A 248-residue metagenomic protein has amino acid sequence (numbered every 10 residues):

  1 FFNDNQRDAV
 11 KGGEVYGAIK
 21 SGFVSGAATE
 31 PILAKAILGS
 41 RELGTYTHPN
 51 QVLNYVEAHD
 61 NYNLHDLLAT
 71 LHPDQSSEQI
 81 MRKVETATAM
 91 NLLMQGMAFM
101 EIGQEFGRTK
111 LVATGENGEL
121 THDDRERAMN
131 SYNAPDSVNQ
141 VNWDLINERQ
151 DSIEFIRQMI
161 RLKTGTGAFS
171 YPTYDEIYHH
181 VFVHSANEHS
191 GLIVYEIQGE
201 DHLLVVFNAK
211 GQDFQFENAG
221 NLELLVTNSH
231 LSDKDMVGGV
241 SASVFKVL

Functional and structural regions predicted by a protein language model:
F1-E119, Y174, V205: Conserved alpha/beta catalytic core and glycan-binding cleft of carbohydrate-active enzymes
I80-M81, L92, M97-M100, F106 (+1 more regions): Carbohydrate-interacting/catalytic domains
